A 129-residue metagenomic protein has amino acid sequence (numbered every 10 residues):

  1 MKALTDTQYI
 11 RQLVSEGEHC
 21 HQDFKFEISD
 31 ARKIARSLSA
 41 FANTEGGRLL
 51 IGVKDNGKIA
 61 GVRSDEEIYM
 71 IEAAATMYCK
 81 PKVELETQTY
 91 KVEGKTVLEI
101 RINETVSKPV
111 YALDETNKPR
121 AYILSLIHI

Functional and structural regions predicted by a protein language model:
M1-I127: Conserved N-terminal catalytic/coupling substructures associated with nucleotide/phosphate chemistry
